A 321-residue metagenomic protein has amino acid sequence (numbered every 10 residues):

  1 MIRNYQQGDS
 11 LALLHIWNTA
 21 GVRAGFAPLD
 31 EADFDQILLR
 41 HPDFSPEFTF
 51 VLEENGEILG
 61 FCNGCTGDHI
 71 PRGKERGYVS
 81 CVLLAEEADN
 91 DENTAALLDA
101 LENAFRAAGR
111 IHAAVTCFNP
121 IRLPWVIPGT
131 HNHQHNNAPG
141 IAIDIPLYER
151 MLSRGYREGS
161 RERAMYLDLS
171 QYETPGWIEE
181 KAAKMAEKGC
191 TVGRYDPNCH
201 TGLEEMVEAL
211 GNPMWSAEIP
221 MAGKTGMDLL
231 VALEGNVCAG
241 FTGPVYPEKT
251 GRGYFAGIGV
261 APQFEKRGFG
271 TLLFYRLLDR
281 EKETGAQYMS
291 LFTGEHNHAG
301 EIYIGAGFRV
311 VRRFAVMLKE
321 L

Functional and structural regions predicted by a protein language model:
M1-Q36, V51, E162, W177-M214: Short amphipathic alpha-helix that is part of the acyltransferase structural core
W17-T49, E54, C62-G73, L210-P262: A conserved beta-strand-loop-helix scaffold within acyl/acetyltransferase catalytic domains
G60, S160-R163, G240, R312: A structural microfeature
V79-D91, C117-R122, I258-K266: A short, internal acetyl-CoA/4′-phosphopantetheine-binding micro-motif in the GNAT/acyltransferase core
D89-F105, V260, K266-D279, E283 (+1 more regions): Conserved acetyl-CoA-binding loop-helix of GNAT-fold acetyltransferases
N90-A186, A315-K319: Acyl-donor-binding surface of acyltransferase catalytic domains
A113-V115, F255, M289-T293: Conserved hydrophobic beta-strand within the GNAT/NAT acetyltransferase core sheet that lines the active-site cleft
M151, Y303-I304, F308: Conserved active-site tyrosine of GNAT-family acetyltransferases
